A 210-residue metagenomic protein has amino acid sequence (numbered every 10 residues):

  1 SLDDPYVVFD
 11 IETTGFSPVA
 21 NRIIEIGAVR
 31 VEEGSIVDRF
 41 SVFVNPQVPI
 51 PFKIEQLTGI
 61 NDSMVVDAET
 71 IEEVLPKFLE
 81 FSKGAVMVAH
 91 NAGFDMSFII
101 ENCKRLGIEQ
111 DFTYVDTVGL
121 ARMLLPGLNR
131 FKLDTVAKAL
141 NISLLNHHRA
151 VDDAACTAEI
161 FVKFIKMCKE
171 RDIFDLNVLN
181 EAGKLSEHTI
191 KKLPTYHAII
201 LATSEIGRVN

Functional and structural regions predicted by a protein language model:
S1-F112, P126-H148: Conserved non-catalytic scaffold segment of RNase H-like nuclease domains
V7, A92-G93, S97-I99, C103-H148 (+1 more regions): Phosphodiester-processing cores and adjacent nucleic acid-binding clamps
